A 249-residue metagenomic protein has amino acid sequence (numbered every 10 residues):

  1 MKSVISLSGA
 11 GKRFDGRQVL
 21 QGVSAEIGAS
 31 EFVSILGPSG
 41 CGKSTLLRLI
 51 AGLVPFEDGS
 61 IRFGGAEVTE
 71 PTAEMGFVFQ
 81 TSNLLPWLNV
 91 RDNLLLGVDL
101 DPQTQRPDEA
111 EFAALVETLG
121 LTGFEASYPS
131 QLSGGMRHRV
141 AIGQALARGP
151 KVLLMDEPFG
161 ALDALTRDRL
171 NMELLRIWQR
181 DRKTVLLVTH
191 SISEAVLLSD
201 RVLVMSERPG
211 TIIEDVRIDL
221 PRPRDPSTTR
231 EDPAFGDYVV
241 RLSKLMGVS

Functional and structural regions predicted by a protein language model:
L36-P38: The feature captures the beta-strand-to-loop junction immediately N-terminal to the Walker
A51: Helix-to-loop junction immediately C-terminal to a conserved catalytic motif
G59-P71: Conserved ABC transporter NBD signature motif
R91-D99, E109, R217: Short helical segment in ABC ATPase nucleotide-binding domains corresponding to the A-loop/adjacent helical element
L95, R106-F124, R176: Conserved ABC ATPase "signature" region
S127-S130, R148: Conserved signature/switch motifs of ABC ATPase nucleotide-binding domains
L153-D156: Catalytic Walker B motif of ABC-type/P-loop ATPase nucleotide-binding domains
